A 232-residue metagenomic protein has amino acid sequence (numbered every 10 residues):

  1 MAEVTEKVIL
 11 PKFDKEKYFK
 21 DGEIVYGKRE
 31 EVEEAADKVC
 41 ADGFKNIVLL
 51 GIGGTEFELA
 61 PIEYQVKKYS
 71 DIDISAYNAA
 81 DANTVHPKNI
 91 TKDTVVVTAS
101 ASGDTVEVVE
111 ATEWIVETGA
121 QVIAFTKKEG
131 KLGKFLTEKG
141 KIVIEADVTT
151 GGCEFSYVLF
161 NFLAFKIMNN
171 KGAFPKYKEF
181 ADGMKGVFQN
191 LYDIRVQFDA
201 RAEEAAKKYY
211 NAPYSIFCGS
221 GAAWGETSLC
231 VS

Functional and structural regions predicted by a protein language model:
V8-K45, V143-G152, L159, A164-S232: Active-site phosphate/pyrophosphate-binding segments
C40-G186, S220: Glycine-rich phosphate-binding loops that contact phosphosugars or nucleotide phosphates
